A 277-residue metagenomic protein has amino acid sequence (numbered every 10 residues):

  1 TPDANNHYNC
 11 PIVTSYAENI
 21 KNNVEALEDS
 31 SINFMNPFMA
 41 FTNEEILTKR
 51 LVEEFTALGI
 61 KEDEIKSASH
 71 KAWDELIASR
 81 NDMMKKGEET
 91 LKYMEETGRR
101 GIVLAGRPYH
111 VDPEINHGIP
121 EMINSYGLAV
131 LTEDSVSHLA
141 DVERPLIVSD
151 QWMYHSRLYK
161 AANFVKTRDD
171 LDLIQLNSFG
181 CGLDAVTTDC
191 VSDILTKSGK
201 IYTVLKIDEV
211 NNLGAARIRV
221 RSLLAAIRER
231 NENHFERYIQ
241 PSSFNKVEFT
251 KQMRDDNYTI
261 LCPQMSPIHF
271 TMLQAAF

Functional and structural regions predicted by a protein language model:
T1-A276: An N-terminal assembly and electron-transfer interface module characteristic of large anaerobic redox and radical
